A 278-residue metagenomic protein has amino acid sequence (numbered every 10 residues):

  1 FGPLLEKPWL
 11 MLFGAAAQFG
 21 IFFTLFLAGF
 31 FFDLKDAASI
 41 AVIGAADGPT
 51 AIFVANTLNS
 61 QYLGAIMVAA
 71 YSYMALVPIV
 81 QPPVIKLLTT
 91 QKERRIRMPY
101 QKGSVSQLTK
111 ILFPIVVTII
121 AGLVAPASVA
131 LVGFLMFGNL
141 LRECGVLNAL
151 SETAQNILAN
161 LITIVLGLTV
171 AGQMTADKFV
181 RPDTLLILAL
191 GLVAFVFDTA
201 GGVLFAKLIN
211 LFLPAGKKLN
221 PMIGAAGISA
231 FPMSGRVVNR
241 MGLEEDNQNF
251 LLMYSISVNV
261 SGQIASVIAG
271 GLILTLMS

Functional and structural regions predicted by a protein language model:
F1, A16, D36-Y62, S104-T109 (+1 more regions): Alpha-helical membrane segments and immediately flanking helix-loop junctions that form or couple to the substrate/ion
F1-F22, A176-V203, S255-N259: Entry/N-cap segments of selected transmembrane alpha helices and their immediately preceding amphipathic helices
G14-F26, G44-A51, L158-G172, A194-V196 (+1 more regions): Small-residue-rich segments of transmembrane alpha-helices in multi-pass membrane proteins, especially helix faces
A15-F30, D36-A38, D47-T50, V54 (+2 more regions): Mid-bilayer segments of alpha-helical transmembrane spans in multi-pass integral membrane proteins that mediate
F26-L34, I66-R94, L204-A215, V258-S278: Juxtamembrane and boundary regions of transmembrane helices in multi-pass small-molecule transporters and channels
Q61-I79, L188-D198, I223-A226: Alpha-helical transmembrane segments
A69-V146: Membrane-embedded hairpin module used as a gating/binding unit in multi-pass transport and secretion proteins
V116-A206: Transmembrane helical segments that form the transport core of multi-pass membrane transport proteins
